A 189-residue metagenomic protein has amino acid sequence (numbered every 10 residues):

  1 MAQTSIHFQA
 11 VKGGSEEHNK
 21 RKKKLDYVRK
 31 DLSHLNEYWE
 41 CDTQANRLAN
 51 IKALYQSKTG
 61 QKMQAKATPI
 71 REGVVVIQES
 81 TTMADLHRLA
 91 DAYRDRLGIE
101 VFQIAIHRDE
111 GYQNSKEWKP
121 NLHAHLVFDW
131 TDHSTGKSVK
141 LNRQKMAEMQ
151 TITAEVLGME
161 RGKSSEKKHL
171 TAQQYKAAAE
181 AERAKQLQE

Functional and structural regions predicted by a protein language model:
M1-E189: N-terminal nicking endonuclease/strand-transfer module with a His-rich metal-binding environment and a catalytic Tyr
